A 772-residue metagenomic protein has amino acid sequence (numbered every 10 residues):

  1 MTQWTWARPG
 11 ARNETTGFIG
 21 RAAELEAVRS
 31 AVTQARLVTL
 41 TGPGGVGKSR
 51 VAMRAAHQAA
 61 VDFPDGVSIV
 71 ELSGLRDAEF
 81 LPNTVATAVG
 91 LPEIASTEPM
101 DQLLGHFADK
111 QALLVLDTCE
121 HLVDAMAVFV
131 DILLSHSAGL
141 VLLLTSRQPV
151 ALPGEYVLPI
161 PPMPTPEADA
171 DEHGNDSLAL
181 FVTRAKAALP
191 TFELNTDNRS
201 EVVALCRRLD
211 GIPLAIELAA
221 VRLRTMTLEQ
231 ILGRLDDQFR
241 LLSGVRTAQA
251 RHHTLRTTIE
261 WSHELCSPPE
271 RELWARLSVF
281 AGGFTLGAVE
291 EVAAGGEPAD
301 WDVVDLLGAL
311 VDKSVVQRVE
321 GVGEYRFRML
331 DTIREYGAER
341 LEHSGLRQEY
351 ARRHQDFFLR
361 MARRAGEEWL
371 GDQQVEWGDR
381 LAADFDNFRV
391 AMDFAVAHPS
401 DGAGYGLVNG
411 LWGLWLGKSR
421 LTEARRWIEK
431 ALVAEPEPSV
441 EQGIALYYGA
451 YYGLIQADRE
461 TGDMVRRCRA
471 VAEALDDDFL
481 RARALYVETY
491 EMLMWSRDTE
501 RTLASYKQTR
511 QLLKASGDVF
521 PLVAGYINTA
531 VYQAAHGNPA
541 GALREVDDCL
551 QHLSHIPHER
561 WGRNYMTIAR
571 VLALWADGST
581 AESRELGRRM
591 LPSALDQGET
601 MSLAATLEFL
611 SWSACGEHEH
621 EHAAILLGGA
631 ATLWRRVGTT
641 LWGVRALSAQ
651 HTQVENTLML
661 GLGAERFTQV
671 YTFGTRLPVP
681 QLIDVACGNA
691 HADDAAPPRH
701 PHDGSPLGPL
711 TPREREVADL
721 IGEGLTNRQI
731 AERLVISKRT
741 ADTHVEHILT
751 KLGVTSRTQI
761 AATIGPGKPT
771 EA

Functional and structural regions predicted by a protein language model:
M1-G17, P166-D171, V679-R715, P769-A772: Intrinsically disordered or compositionally simple regulatory linkers and C-terminal tails in signal-transduction
M1-T422, W427-E429, V433, E608-F609 (+2 more regions): Aliphatic-rich helical/repeat scaffold segments used for oligomerization and domain docking
D331-R334, A338, E342-P436, E441 (+4 more regions): Amphipathic helix-loop-helix modules that constitute alpha-helical solenoid scaffolds
M392-D393, E429-V433, R466-D477, K507-D518 (+3 more regions): Amphipathic alpha-helical segments of tetratricopeptide repeats
Y405-S419, E441-T461, L480-D498, T509 (+4 more regions): Tandem amphipathic alpha-helical repeat scaffolds
T580-N656: Alpha-helical solenoid repeat scaffolds used for protein-protein interaction
P698-A772: Helix-turn-helix DNA-binding segment
